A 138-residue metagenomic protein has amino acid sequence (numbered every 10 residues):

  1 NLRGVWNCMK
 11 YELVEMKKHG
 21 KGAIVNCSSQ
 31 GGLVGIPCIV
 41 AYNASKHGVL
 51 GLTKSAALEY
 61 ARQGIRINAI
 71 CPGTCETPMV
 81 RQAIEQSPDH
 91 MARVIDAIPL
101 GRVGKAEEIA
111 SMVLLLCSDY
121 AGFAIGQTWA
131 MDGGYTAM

Functional and structural regions predicted by a protein language model:
M9, S45, T53: Active-site helix of classical SDR
V14, L58-R62, G122: Alpha-helical segment proximal to the catalytic Tyr-Lys
S29: Residue(s) in the substrate-gating loop at a strand-loop-helix junction that position the organic substrate next
V34, L114, I125-M138: Short C-terminal tail/terminal secondary-structure segment of NAD(P)H-dependent dehydrogenase/reductase domains
V34-V40, R62-Q63, G101, D119: Active-site loop immediately N-terminal to the catalytic Tyr-X3-Lys motif of short-chain dehydrogenase/reductase
L50, C71-Q82: Short, flexible catalytic-loop segment of classical short-chain dehydrogenase/reductase
I98-I109, Y120: A conserved structural motif in NAD(P)-dependent oxidoreductases
